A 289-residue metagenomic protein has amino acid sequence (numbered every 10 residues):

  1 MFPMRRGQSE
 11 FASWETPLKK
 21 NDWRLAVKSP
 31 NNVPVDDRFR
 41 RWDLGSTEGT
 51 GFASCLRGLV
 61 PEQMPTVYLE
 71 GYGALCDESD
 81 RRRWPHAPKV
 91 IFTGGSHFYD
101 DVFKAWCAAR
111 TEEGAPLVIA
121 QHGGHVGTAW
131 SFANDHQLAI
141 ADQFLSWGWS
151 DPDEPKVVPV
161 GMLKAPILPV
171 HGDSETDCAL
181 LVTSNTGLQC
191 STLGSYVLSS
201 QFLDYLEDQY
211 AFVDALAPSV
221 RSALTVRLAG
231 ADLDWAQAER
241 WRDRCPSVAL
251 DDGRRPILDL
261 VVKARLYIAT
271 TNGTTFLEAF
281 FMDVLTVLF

Functional and structural regions predicted by a protein language model:
M1-F289: Catalytic-core helical/loop segments in enzymes performing group transfer/polymerization on anionic/lipid-linked
